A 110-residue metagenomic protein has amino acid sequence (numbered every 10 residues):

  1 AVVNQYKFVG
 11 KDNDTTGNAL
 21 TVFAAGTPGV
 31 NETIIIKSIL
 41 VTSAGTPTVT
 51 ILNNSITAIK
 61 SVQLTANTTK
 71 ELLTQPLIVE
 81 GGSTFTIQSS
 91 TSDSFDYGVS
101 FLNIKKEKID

Functional and structural regions predicted by a protein language model:
A1-I34, S38, T42, V49 (+1 more regions): C-terminal interaction-tip segments
K11, N53-S55, S83: Secondary-structure boundary/capping motif
T15, S55-I56, L72, D110: Residue-level detector of intrinsically disordered/flexible regions characterized by low predicted structural confidence
V30, A44-T48, T65-T68, E80-T84: Extracellular hydrophilic low-complexity repeat tracts enriched in serine/threonine
A44-V62: Short, surface-exposed beta-strand/strand-loop-strand elements in extracellular ectodomains
I56-G82: Intrinsically disordered, low-complexity Pro/Gly/Ser/Thr-rich segments with frequent PxxP/GP/PP motifs and embedded
L77-D93: Noncatalytic modules at the cell exterior or secretory-pathway interfaces, chiefly beta-strand-rich lectin/adhesion
